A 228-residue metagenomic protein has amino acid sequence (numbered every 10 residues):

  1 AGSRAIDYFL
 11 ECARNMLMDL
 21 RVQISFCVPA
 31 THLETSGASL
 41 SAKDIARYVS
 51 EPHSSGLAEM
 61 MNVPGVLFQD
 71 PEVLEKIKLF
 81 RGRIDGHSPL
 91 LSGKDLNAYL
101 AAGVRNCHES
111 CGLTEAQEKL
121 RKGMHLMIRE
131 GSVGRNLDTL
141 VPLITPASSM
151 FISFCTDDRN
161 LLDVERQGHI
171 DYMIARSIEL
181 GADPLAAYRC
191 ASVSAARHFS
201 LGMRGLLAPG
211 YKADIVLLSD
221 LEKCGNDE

Functional and structural regions predicted by a protein language model:
A1-R83, A147: Divalent-metal coordination cores built from histidine and acidic residues
G2, V28-L33, P64-V66, S92-L96 (+5 more regions): Flexible loop/turn segments at secondary-structure boundaries
R4-I6, T31-G37, F68-E72, D95-Y99 (+3 more regions): Short acidic, glycine/serine/threonine-rich loops at helix termini
G56-N62, G86-H87, L100, V104-G168 (+1 more regions): Active-site neighborhoods of metal-dependent hydrolases
S132, I215-E228: Phosphate/diphosphate-binding loops
L143-S219: His/Asp/Glu-enriched, well-ordered alpha-helical/loop segment that forms or immediately abuts the divalent-metal
